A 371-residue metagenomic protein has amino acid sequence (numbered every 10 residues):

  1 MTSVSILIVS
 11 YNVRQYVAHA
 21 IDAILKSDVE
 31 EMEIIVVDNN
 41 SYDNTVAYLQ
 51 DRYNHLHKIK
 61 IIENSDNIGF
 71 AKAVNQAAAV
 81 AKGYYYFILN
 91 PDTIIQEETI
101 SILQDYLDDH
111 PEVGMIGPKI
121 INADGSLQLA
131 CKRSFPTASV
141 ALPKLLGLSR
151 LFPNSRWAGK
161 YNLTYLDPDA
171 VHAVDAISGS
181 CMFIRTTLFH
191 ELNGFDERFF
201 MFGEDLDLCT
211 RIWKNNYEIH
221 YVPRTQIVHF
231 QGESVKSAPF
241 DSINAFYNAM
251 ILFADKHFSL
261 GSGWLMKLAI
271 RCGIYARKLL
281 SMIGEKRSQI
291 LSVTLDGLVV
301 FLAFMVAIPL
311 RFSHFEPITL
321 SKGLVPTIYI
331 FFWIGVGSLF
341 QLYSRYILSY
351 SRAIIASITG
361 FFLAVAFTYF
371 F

Functional and structural regions predicted by a protein language model:
A23, D38-A47, D66: A conserved acidic beta->alpha catalytic loop
A23-E31: Short, acidic, metal-binding catalytic loop of nucleotide-sugar glycosyltransferases
N39, G261-F371: Signature of alpha-helical transmembrane segments in polytopic membrane proteins
E63-A81, I102: Glycine-rich, basic loop-to-helix element that forms the pyrophosphate-binding segment of sugar-nucleotide handling
Y86: Short aromatic/hydrophobic "clamp" motif used to bind/position activated sugar donors
I94-A130: Conserved donor NDP-sugar-binding/catalytic core segment of glycosyltransferases
F135-V174: Short, flexible, basic/aromatic active-site loop/helix in glycosyltransferases
T210-I283: Active-site-adjacent helix/loop segment of glycosyltransferases that harbors family-specific signature motifs
